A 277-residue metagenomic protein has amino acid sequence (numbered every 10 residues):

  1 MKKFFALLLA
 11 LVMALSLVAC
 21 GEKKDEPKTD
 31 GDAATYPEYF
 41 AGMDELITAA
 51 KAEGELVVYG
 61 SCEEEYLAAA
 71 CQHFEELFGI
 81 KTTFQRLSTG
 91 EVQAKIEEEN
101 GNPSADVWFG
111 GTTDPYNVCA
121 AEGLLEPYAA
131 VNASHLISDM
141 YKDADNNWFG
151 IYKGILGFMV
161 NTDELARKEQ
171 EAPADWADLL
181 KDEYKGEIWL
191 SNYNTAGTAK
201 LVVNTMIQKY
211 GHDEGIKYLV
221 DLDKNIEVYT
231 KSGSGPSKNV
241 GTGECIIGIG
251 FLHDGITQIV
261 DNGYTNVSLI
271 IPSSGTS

Functional and structural regions predicted by a protein language model:
M1-E53: Short, low-complexity disordered leader/linker segments with a strong preference for bacterial N-terminal type II
A41-K51, V57, S61-K81, F158 (+1 more regions): Short, polar/charged alpha-helical segment
A49-K51, G150-I151, T198, S274-S277: Short, flexible turn/loop "capping" segments at secondary-structure junctions
A52, E76-F78, G101, Y184 (+2 more regions): Short, structurally constrained coil/turn elements that cap an alpha-helix or connect an alpha-helix to the following
V57-C71, T83-E99, P103-E244: Extracytoplasmic ligand-binding site segments that recognize negatively charged/polar headgroups
D114-V118, I246-N266: A ligand-binding cleft/hinge motif common to bilobed small-molecule-binding domains
Y193, G233, F251-G255, P272-S274: Histidine- and/or cysteine-centered catalytic micro-motif in compact active-site loops
G235-K238, N262-S277: Extracytoplasmic/periplasmic substrate-recognition and gating elements
